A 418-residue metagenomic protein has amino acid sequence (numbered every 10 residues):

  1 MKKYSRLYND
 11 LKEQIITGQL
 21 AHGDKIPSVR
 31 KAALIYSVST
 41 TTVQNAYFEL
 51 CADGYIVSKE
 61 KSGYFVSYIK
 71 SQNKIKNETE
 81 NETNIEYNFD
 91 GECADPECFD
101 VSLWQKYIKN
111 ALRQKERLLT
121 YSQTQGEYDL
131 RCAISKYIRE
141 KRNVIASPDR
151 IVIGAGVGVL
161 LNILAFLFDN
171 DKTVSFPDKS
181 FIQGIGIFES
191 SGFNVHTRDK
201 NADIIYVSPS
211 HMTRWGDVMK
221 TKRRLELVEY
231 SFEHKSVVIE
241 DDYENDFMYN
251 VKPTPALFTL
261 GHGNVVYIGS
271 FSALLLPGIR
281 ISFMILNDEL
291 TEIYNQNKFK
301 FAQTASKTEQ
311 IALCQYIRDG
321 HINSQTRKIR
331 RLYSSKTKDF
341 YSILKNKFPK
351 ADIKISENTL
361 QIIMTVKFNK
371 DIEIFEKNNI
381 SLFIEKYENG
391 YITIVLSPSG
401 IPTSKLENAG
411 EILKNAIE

Functional and structural regions predicted by a protein language model:
M1-N110, E116-S122, L130-C132, N295 (+8 more regions): N-terminal basic, amphipathic alpha-helical segments
E13, F48, K136, G186 (+4 more regions): Surface-exposed charge patches
K61, G261-I293: Active-site PLP attachment segment
E92-P96, G158-V159, S180-I182, S210-M212 (+7 more regions): Short, solvent-exposed loop/turn segments at secondary-structure junctions
D100-V101, N250-V251, P277-I279: Short glycine/proline-enriched turns and hinge-like loops at secondary-structure junctions
A111, R117-H234, I239, N245-F247 (+3 more regions): Conserved core of the PLP fold type I
A146-S147, K354-S356: A short coil-to-beta-strand element that immediately follows conserved catalytic motifs
N323-S324: Short, polar/flexible loop-turn hinges at active-site or ligand-entry regions and domain interfaces
